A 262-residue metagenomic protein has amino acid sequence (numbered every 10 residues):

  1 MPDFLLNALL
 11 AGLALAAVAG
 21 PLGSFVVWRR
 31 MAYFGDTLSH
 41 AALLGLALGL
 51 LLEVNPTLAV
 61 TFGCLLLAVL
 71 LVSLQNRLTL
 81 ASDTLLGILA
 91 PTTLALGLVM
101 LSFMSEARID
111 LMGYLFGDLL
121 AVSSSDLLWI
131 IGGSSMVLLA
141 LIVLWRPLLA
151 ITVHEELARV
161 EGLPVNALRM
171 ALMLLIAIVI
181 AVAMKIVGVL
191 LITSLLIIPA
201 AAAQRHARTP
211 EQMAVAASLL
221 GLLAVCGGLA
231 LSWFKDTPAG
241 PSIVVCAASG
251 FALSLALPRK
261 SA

Functional and structural regions predicted by a protein language model:
M1, L115, L119-L120, L220-L257: C-terminal binding/interaction regions
M1-A17: Membrane-interfacial amphipathic/re-entrant helices at transmembrane-helix boundaries
L6-N7, L78, L86-R146, L174: Transmembrane helix-bundle core of multi-pass membrane transporters and related energy-transducing complexes
A8-A11, P56-C64, D83-G87, I131 (+2 more regions): Loop-to-transmembrane alpha-helix initiation sites
S24-A107, A203-V215, S232-K235, P258-K260: Short loop segments and helix-boundary regions at transmembrane helix junctions of multi-pass inner-membrane proteins
A41-L51, L89-L101, A121-V122, V165-A177 (+2 more regions): Small-residue-rich segments of transmembrane alpha-helices in multi-pass membrane proteins, especially helix faces
L127-P199: Helix-loop-helix "hairpin" substructures at the membrane interface of multi-pass membrane proteins
I192-P241: Transmembrane alpha-helical segments in multi-pass inner-membrane proteins
